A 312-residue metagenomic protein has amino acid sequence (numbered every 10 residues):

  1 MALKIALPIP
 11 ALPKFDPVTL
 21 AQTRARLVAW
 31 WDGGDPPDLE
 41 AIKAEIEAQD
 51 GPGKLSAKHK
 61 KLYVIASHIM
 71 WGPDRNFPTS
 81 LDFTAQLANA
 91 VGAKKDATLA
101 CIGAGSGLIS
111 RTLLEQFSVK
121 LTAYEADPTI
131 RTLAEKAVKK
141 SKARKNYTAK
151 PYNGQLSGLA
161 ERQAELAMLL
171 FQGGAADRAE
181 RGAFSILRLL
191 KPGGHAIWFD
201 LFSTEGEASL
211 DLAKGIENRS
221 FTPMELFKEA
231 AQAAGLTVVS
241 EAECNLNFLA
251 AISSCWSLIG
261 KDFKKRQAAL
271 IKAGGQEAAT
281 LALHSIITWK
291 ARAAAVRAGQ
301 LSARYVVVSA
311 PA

Functional and structural regions predicted by a protein language model:
K4-V28, D35, A242-A312: Conserved Class I S-adenosyl-L-methionine
V64-L81: Class I SAM-dependent methyltransferase Rossmann-like catalytic core, especially the SAM/SAH-binding loop
F77-K95: Conserved alpha-helix/loop element of class I SAM-dependent methyltransferases that forms part of the SAM/SAH-binding
A100-C101, L108-L156: Class I SAM-dependent methyltransferase SAM/SAH-binding core
L156-A167: A short acidic, Gly/Pro-enriched loop at the edge of an enzyme's catalytic core that lines a small-molecule cofactor
E165-A179: A short SAM/SAH-binding and catalytic strip from SAM-dependent methyltransferases
E180-H195: A short glycine-rich, Lys/Arg-flanked "PGG" loop and its adjoining helix->strand segment in the class I
W198-R219: Short, glycine-/aromatic-enriched active-site segment of Class I SAM-dependent methyltransferases
